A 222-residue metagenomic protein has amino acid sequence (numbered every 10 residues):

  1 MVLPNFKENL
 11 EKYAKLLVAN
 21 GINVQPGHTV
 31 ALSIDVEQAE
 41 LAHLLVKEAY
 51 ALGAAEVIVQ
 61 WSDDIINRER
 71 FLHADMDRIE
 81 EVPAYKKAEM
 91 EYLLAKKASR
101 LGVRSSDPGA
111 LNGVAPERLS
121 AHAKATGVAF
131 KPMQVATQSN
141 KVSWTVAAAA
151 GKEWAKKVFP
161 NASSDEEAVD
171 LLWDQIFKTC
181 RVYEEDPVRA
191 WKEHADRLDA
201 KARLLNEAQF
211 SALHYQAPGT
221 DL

Functional and structural regions predicted by a protein language model:
M1-L222: Active-site bordering "gate/hinge" segments that shape substrate access to catalytic or cofactor-binding pockets
